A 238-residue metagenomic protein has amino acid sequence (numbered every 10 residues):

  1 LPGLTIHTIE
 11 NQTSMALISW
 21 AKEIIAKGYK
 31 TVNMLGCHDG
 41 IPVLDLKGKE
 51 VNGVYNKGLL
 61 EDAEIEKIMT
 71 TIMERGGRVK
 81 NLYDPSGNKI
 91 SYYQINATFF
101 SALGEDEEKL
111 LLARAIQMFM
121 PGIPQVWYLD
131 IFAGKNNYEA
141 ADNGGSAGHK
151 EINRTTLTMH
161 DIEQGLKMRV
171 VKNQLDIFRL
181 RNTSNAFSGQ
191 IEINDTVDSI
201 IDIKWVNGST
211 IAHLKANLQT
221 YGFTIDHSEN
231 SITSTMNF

Functional and structural regions predicted by a protein language model:
L1-F238: Active-site and adjacent substrate-binding regions of carbohydrate-active enzymes
